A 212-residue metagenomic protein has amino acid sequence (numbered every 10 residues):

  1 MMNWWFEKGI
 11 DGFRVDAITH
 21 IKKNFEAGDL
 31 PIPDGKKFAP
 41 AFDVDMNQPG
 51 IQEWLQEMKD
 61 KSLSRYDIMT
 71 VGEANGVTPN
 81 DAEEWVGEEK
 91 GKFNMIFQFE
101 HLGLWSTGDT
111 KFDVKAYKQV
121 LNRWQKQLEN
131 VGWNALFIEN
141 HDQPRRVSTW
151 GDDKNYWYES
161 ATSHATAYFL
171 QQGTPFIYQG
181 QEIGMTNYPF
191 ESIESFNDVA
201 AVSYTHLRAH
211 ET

Functional and structural regions predicted by a protein language model:
M1-E211: Active-site and adjacent substrate-binding regions of carbohydrate-active enzymes
